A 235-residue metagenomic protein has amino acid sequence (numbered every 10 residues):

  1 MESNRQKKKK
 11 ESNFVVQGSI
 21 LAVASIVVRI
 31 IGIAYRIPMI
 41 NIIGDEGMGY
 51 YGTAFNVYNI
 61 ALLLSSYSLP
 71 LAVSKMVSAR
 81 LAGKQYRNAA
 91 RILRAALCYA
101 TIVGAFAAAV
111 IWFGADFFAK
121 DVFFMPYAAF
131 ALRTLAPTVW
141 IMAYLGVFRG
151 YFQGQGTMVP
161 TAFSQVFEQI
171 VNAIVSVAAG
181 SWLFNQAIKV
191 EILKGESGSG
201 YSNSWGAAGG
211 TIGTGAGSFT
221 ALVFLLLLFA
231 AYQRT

Functional and structural regions predicted by a protein language model:
M1-I31, R87, R91: N-terminal membrane topogenesis motif
M39-I60, P126-Y127, N203-A208: Interfacial/gating helices of multi-pass transporter permease domains
G52-V77, V139-W140: Small-residue-rich midsections of specific transmembrane alpha-helices
S66-C98, G154-V159: Transmembrane-helix boundary and interhelical linker motifs in polytopic inner-membrane proteins
R94-A119: Alpha-helical transmembrane segments of multi-pass membrane transport and lipid-handling proteins
A109, F113, F124-F148: Alpha-helical transmembrane segments of multi-pass membrane proteins
M142-S164: Membrane-interface junctions at transmembrane-helix termini in multi-pass inner-membrane proteins
S164-W182, Q186-A231: Hydrophobic alpha-helical transmembrane segments
